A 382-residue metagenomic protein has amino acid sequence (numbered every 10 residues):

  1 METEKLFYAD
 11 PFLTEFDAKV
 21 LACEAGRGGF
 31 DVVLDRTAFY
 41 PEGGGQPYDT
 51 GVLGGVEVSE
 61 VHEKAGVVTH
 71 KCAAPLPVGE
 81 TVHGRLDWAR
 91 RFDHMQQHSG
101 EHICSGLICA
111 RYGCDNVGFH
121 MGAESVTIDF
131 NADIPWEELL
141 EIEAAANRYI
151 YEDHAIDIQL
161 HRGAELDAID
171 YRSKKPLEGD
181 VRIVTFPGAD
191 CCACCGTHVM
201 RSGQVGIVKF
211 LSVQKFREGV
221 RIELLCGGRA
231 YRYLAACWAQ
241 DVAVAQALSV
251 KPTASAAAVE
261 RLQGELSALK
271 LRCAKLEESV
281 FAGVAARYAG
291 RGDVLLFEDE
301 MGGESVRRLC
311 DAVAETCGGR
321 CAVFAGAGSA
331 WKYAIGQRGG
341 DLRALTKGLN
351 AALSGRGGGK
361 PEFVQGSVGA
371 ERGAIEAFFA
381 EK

Functional and structural regions predicted by a protein language model:
M1-E80: Conserved nucleotide-binding/hydrolysis modules and their immediate coupling elements across P-loop/ASCE NTPase motors
Y8, D49-G51, S99-C109, G196 (+2 more regions): Short amphipathic alpha-helix segments
L21-A38, E80-R91, L177-C191, R338-R356 (+2 more regions): Short, hydrophobic/aliphatic alpha-helical segments
F30-V32, A65-A74, V126-A132, K332-A334 (+1 more regions): A generic structural motif
T37-L53, P77-I128, P361-E362: Active/ligand-binding-proximal structured segments within catalytic/core domains that scaffold catalytic residues
L86, A144-H154, N350-G357, A380-K382: A common structural junction motif
R90, A110-F216: Functional cores that coordinate and move charged inorganic groups
V205, L211-K382: Terminal appendage regions of diverse proteins
